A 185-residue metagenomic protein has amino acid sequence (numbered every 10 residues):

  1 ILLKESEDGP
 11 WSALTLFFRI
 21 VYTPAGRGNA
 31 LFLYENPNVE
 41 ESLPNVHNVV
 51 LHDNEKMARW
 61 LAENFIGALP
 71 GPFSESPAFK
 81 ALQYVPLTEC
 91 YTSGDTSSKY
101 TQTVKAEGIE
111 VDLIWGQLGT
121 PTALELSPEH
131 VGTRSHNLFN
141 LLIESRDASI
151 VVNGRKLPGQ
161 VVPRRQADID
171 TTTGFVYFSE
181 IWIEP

Functional and structural regions predicted by a protein language model:
I1-P185: Targeting-peptide/extracellular-domain and disordered-appendage signature
